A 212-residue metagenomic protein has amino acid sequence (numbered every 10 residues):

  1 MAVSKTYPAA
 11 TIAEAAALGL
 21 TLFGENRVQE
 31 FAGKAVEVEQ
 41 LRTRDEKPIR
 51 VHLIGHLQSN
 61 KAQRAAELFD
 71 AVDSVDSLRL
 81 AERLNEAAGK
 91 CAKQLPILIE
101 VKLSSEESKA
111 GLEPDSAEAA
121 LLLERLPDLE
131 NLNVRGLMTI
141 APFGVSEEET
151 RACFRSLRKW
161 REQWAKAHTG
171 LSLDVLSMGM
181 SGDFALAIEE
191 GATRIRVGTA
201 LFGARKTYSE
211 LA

Functional and structural regions predicted by a protein language model:
M1-Q163, A167-F184, I188-E190, F202-A204: Conserved alpha/beta-domain cores
Y208-A212: Active-site loop ensemble at the mouth of alpha/beta enzyme cores that anchors a bound cofactor
